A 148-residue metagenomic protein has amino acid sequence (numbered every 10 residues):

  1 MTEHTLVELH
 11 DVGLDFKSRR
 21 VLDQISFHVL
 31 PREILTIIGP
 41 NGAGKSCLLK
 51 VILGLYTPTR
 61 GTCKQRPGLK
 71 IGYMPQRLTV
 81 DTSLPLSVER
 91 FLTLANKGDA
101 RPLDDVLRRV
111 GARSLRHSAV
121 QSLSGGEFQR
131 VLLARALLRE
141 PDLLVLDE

Functional and structural regions predicted by a protein language model:
V7-L9, L22-Q24: Conserved structural motif at the start of ABC-family nucleotide-binding domains
L53: Helix-to-loop junction immediately C-terminal to a conserved catalytic motif
A100-S118: Conserved ABC ATPase "signature" region
A119-L123, E127: Conserved ABC ATPase signature
L133: Hydrophobic anchor residue at the start of the ABC signature
E140: Conserved catalytic motifs of ABC-family nucleotide-binding domains
L144-E148: Catalytic Walker B motif of ABC-type/P-loop ATPase nucleotide-binding domains
